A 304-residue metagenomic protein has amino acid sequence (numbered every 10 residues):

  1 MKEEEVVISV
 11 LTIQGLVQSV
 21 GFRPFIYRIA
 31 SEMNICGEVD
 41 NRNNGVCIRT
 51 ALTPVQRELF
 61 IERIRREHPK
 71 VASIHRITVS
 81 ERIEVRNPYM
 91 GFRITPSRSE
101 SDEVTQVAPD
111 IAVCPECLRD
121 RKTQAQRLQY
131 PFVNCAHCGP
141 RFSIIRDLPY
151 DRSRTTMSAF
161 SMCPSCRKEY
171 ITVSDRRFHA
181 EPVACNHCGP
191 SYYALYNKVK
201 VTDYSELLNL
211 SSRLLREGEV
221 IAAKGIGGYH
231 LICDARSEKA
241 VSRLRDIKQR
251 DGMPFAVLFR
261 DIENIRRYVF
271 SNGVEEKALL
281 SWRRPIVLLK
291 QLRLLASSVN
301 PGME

Functional and structural regions predicted by a protein language model:
M1-P182, N186-Y193: Intrinsically disordered, low-complexity, mixed-charge
E3, Q106-V107, T155, N186 (+5 more regions): Solvent-exposed alpha-helices and their adjacent loops that cap or buttress functional pockets in soluble metabolic
F25, I35, D40, N44 (+6 more regions): Long C-terminal interaction/binding lobes of large macromolecular proteins
E81, G228-L295: A phosphate-binding glycine/aspartate-rich beta-alpha loop in the early core of alpha/beta enzymes
Y89-F92, Q126, V133, S143-P149 (+4 more regions): Short acidic, glycine/serine/threonine-rich loops at helix termini
F132, R141-S143, S191-Y193, E219-A222 (+3 more regions): Structural motif
C188-E217: N- or domain-start disorder-to-order transition segments that initiate the globular core
L215, V220-Y229, C233: Glycine-rich N-terminal segment of FAD-binding domains in flavoprotein oxidoreductases, spanning the beta-loop-helix
